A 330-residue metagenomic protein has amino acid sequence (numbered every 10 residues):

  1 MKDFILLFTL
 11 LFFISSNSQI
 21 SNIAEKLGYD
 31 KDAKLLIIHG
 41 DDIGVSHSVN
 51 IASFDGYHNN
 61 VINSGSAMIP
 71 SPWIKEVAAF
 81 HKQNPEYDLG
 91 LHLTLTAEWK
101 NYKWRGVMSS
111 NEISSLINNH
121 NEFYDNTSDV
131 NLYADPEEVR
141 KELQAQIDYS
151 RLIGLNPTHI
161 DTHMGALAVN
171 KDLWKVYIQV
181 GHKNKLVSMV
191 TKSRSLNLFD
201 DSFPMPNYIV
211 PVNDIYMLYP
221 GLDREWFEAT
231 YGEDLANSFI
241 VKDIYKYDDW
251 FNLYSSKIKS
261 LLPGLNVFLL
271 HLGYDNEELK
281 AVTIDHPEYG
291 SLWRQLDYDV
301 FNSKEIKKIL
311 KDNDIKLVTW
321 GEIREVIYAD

Functional and structural regions predicted by a protein language model:
D3, N17-I37: N-terminal pre-catalytic segment of deacetylase/amide-hydrolase enzymes
F4-I14: Sec-dependent N-terminal signal peptides
K26-G28, S53-N59, E76-D88, G106-N118 (+2 more regions): Acidic (Asp/Glu)-rich catalytic clusters
L35-I37, I62-S66, E86-H92, P157-D161 (+3 more regions): Structural preference for beta-strand elements that scaffold enzyme active sites
S48-S71: A short alpha/beta connector and helix-capping loop motif
W104-V130, I284-E288: Active-site gating loops and adjacent loop-to-helix segments of metal-dependent hydrolytic enzymes
P136-E233, V241-W250, K259: Catalytic domains of cell-wall/extracellular-matrix polysaccharide-remodeling enzymes, centered on de-N-acetylation
S188-T191, D285-D330: C-terminal domain-boundary segment and adjacent tail
